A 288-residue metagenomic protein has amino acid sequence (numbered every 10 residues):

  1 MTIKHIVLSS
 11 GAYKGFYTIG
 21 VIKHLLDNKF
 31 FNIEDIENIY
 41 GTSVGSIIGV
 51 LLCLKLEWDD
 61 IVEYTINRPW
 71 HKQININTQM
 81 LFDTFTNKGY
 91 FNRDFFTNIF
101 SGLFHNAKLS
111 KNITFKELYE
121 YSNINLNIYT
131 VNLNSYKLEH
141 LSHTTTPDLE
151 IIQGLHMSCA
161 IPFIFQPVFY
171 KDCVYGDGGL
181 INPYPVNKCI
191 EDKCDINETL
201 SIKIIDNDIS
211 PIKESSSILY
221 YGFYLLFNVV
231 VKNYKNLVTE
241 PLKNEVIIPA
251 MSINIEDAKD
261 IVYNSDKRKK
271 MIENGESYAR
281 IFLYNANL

Functional and structural regions predicted by a protein language model:
M1-T42, I47-L288: Patatin-like phospholipase
